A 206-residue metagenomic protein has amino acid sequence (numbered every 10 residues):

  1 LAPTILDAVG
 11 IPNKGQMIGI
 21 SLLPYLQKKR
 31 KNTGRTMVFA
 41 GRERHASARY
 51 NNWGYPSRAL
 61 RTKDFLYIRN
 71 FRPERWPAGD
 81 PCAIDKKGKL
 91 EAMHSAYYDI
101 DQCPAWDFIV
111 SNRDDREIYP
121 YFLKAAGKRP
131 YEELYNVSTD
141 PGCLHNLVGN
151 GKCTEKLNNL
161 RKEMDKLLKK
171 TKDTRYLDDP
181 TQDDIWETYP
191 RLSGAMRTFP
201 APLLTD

Functional and structural regions predicted by a protein language model:
L1, V110-E132, V137-D206: Long, internal low-complexity/basic segments
L1-T4, A8: Active-site-proximal alpha-helical segments within enzyme catalytic domains
A8, N51-G54, E74-R75, D80-I84 (+4 more regions): Surface-exposed beta-strand edges and their flanking turn/coil or helix-capping segments
V9-E133: C-terminal cap/loop subdomain of S1 sulfatases and analogous C-terminal strand-loop tails that border
